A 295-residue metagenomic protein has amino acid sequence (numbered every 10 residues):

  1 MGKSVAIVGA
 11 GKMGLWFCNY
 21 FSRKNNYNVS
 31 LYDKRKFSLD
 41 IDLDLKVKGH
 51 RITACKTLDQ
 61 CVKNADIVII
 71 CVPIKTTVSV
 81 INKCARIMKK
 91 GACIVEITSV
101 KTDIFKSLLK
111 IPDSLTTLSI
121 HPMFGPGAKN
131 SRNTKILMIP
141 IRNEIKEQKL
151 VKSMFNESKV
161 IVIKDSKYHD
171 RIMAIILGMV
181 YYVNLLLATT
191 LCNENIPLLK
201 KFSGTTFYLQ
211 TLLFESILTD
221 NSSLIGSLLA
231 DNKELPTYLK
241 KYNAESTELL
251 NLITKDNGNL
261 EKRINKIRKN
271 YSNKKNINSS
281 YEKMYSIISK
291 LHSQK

Functional and structural regions predicted by a protein language model:
M1-A54, Q60: NAD(P)+-binding Rossmann beta1-loop-alpha1 motif at the extreme N-terminus of oxidoreductases
V47-I52, K90, D113-L115, S158: A short helix-to-beta-strand connector/capping loop
L58-A85: Rossmann-like NAD(P)-binding element
C71-P73, T98, P140: Glycine-rich, N-terminal phosphate-binding loop of Rossmann-like dinucleotide-binding domains
V78-K129: Rossmann-like NAD(P)(H) cofactor-binding subdomain of soluble oxidoreductases
L108-A174: Rossmann-fold dinucleotide-binding core
I161-K295: An accessory alpha-helical subdomain
